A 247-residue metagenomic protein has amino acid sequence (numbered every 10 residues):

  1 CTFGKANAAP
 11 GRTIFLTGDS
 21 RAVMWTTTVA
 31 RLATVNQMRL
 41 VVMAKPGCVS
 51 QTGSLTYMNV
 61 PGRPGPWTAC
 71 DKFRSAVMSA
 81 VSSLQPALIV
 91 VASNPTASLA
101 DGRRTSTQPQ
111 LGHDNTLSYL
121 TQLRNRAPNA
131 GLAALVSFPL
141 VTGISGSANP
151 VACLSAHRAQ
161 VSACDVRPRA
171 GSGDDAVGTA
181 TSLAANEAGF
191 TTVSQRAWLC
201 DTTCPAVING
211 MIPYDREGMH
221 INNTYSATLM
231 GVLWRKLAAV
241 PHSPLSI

Functional and structural regions predicted by a protein language model:
C1-I247: Extracellular glycan-modifying ectodomains
